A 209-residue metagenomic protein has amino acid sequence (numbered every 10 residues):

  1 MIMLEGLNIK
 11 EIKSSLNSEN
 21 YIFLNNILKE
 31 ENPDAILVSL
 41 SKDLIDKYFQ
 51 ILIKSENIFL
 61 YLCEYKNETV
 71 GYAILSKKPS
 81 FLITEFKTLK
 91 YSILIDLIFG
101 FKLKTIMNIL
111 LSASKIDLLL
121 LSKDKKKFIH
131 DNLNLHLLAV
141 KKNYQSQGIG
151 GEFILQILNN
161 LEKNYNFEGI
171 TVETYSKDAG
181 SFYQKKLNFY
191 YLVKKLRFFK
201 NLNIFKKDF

Functional and structural regions predicted by a protein language model:
L4-I27, K77: A short beta-loop-alpha structural element at the N-terminal edge of CoA-dependent acyl/N-acetyltransferase catalytic
Q50-L62, K77-E85, N134: A short helix-loop-beta-strand connector motif used in the catalytic cores of GNAT acetyltransferases and, in some
I58-A73, K77, K141: Conserved beta-hairpin
S80-L133: Conserved acyl-donor/pantetheine-binding loop and adjacent beta-alpha core of acyl/acetyltransferases and related
L121, G151, Y165, S176-V193: Conserved active-site alpha-helix within GNAT-family acetyltransferase domains
D131-L133, I154, L161-Y175: Conserved GNAT acetyl-CoA-binding A-motif
L133-Q145, I170-S181, L196-N201, D208: Conserved beta-strand-loop-alpha-helix junction that forms the acyl-donor binding cleft
L137, S146-N160: Conserved acetyl-CoA-binding loop-helix of GNAT-fold acetyltransferases
